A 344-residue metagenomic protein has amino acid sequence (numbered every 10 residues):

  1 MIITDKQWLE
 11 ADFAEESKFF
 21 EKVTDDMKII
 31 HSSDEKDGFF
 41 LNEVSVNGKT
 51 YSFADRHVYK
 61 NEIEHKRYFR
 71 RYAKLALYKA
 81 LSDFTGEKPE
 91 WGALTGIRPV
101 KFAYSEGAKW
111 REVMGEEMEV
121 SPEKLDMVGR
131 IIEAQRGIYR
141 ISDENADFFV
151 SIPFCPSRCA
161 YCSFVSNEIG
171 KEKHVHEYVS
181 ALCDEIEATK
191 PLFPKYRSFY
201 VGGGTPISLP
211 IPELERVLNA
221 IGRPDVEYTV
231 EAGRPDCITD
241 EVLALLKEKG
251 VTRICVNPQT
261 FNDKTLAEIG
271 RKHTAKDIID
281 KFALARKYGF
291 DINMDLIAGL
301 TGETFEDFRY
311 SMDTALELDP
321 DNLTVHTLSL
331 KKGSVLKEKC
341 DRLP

Functional and structural regions predicted by a protein language model:
M1, E16-K66, R70-K74: Short, well-ordered secondary-structure micro-motifs within conserved domains or adaptor modules
I3-W8, A232-G233: Structural motif
W8-A14: Short N-terminal binding/cap micro-motifs at the start of the first secondary-structure element
N42-V44, V150, I254-V256: Short beta-strand motif preference
V58-S105, G115, S121-D126: RNA-binding accessory domains that recognize and position tRNA/RNA substrates
F84-W91, T95, A108-F149, F193: N-terminal [4Fe-4S]-dependent radical SAM core
S151-S166: Local cysteine-cluster metal-coordination motifs and their immediate loop/turn environment, predominantly Fe-S cluster
S166-P344: Conserved non-cysteine loop/helix-boundary elements of the Radical SAM core domain that shape
